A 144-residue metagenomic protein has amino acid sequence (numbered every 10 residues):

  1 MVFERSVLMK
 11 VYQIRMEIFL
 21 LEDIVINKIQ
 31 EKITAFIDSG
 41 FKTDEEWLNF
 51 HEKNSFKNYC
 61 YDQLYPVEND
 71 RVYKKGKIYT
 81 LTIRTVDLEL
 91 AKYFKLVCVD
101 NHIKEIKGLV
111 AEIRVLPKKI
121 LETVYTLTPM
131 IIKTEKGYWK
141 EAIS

Functional and structural regions predicted by a protein language model:
M1-S144: RNA-interacting cores
